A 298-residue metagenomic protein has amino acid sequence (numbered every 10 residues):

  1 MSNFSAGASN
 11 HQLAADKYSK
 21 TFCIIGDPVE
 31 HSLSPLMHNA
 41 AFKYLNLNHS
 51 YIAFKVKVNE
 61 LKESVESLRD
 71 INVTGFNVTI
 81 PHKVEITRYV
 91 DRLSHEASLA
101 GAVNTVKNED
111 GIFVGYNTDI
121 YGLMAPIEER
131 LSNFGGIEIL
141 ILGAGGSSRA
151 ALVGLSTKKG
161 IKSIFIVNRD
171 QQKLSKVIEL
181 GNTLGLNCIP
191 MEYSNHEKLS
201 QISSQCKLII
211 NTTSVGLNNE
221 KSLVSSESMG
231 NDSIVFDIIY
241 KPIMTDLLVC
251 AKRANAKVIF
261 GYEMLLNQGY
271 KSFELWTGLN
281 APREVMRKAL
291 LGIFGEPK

Functional and structural regions predicted by a protein language model:
A8, A14-L131, P242-M244: Phosphate/diphosphate ligand-binding glycine-rich loop within oxidoreductases
A15-D16, F134-G135, K158-G160, V224-S233: Short, conserved loop/helix-junction motifs that constitute active-site signature segments in enzyme catalytic cores
G26, G115-N117, I127-E128, G136-S156 (+2 more regions): Glycine-rich adenosine-cofactor-binding loop
I52, F165, I259: Conserved beta-strand positions in the Rossmann-like core of class I SAM-dependent methyltransferases
T157-S163, R253-K257: Conserved S-adenosyl-L-methionine
I161-G185: NAD(P)-binding Rossmann-fold cofactor-contacting core
N187-V258: Rossmann-like adenosine-cofactor binding region
I238-K298: Adenosine-phosphate binding glycine-rich loop
